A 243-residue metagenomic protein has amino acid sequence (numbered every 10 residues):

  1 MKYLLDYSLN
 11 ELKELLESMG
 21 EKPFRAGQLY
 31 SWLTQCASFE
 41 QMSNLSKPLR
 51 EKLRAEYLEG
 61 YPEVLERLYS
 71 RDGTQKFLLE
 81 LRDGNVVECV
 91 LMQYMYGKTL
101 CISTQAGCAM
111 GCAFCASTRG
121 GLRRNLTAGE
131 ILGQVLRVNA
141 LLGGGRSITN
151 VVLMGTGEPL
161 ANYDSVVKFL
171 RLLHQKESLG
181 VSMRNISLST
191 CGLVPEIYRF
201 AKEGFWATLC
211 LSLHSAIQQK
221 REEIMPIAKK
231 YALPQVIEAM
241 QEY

Functional and structural regions predicted by a protein language model:
M1-K98: Flexible, acidic/Gly-rich N-terminal and inter-domain linker regions that tether and position cofactor-handling modules
N10-S18, S31, E51-A55, G133 (+5 more regions): Replace "anionic and nucleotidyl ligands
G27, W32-L33, C115-A116, I148-M154: Short beta-strands and strand-loop turn motifs
S70, S103-T104, S117, S189 (+1 more regions): Short linear Ser/Thr-Pro motifs
L81, A106-C108, L213-S215: Short, small-residue-rich loop/turn micro-motifs
Q93-L136, G144: Canonical Radical SAM [4Fe-4S] cluster-binding loop centered on the CxxxCxxC motif and its immediate flanking residues
N139-N150, G155-Y243: Conserved AdoMet/S-adenosylmethionine-binding subsite of the radical SAM
